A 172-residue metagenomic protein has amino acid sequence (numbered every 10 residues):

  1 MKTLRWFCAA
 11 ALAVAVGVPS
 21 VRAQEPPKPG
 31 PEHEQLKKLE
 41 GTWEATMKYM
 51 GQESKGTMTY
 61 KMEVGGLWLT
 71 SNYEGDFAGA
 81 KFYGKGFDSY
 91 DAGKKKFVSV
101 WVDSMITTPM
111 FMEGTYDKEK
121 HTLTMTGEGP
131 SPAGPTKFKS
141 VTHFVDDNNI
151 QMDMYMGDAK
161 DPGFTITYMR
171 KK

Functional and structural regions predicted by a protein language model:
M1-C8: Bacterial N-terminal signal peptides that target proteins for export
C8-G17: Bacterial N-terminal signal peptides
V18-A23: Sec/Tat signal peptide C-region and signal peptidase I cleavage site
Q24-K172: Hydrophobic small-molecule pocket/channel-lining residues, especially in calycin-type beta-barrels
